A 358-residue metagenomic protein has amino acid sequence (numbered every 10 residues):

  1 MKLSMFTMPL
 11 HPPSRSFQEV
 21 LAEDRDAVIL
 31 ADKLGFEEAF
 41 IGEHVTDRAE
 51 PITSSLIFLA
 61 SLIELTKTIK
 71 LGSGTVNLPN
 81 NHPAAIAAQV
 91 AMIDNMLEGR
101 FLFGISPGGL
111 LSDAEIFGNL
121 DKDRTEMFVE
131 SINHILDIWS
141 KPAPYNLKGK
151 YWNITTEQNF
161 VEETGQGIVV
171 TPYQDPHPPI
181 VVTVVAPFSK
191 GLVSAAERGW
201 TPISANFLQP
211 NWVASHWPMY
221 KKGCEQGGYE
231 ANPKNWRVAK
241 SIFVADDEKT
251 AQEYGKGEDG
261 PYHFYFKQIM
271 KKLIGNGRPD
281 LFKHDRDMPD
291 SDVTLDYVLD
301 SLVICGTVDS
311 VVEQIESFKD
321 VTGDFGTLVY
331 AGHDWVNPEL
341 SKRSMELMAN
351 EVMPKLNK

Functional and structural regions predicted by a protein language model:
M1-L71, H177-P178: N-terminal beta1-alpha1-beta2 module of alpha/beta enzyme domains
L3, G35, E43, L62 (+8 more regions): Conserved, mostly hydrophobic/aromatic
L3-M5, A39-I41, L71-G74, F101-I105 (+4 more regions): Hydrophobic faces of well-ordered beta-strands that scaffold small-molecule active sites in alpha/beta enzyme cores
T7-A22, V76-A84, H177-P187, F243 (+1 more regions): Active-site mouth loops of central-metabolism enzymes
D32, L59-K67, V90, D94-F101 (+3 more regions): Acidic (Asp/Glu)-rich catalytic clusters
E38-L62, N77, G109, F207-P210 (+1 more regions): Glycine-rich, proline-tolerant flexible connector loops at the mouths of alpha/beta enzymes
H82-R198, A214-P218, Q226-G227: Internal, glycine-rich beta/alpha segment that forms the wall or movable "lid" of small-molecule/cofactor binding
T125-V169, N211-T322: An alpha-helical appendage that flanks or caps ligand/catalytic pockets
